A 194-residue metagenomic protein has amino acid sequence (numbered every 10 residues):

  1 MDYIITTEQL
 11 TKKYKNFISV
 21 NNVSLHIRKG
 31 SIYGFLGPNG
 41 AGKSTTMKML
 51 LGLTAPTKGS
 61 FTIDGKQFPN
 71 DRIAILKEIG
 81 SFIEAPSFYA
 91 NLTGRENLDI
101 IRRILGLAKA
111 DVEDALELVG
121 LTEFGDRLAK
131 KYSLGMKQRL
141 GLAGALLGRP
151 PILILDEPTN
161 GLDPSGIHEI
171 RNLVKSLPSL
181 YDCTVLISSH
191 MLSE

Functional and structural regions predicted by a protein language model:
D2-I5, K12-E194: ABC transporter nucleotide-binding domains
